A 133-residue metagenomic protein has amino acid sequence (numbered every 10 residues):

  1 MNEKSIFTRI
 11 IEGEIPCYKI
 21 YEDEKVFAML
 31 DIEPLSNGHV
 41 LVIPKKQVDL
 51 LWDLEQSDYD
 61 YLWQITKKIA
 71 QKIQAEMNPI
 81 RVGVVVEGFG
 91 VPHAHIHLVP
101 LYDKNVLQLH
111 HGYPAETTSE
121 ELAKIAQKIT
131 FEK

Functional and structural regions predicted by a protein language model:
M1-K133: HIT superfamily nucleotide-processing domains
